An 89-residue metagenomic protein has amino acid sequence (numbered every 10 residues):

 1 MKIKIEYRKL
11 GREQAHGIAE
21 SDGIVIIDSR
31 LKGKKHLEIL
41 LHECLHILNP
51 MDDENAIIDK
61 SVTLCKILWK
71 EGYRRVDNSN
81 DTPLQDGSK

Functional and structural regions predicted by a protein language model:
M1-K35, P50-K89: Metalloprotease/metallohydrolase-associated module, dominated by Zn2+-dependent proteases
E38-I47: Active-site recognition of the HExxH zinc-binding catalytic motif
